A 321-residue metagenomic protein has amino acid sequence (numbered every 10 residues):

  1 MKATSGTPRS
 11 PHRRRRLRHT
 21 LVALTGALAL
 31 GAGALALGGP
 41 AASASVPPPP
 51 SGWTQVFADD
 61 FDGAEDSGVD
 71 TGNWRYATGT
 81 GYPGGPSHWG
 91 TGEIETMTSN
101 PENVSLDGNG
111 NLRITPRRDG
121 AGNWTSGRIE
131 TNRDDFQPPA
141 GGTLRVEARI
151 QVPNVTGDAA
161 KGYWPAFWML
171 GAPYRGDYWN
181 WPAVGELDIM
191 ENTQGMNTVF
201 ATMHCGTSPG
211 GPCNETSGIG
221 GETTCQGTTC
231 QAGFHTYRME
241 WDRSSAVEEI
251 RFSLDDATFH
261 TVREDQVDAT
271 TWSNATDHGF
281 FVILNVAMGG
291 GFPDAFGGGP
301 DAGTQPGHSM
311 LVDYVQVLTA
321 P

Functional and structural regions predicted by a protein language model:
K2, T20-V22, G31-P49: C-terminal region of N-terminal signal peptides and the immediate post-cleavage residues of exported proteins
K2-A27: N-terminal export and membrane-targeting signals
R9-H12, A41, P49, G84: Generic low-complexity segments that are intrinsically disordered, proline-rich and/or Lys/Arg-biased
A29-G31, Q55: A generic, residue-level signal for flexible/boundary positions that often mark functional hotspots
S45-P321: GH16 jelly-roll
